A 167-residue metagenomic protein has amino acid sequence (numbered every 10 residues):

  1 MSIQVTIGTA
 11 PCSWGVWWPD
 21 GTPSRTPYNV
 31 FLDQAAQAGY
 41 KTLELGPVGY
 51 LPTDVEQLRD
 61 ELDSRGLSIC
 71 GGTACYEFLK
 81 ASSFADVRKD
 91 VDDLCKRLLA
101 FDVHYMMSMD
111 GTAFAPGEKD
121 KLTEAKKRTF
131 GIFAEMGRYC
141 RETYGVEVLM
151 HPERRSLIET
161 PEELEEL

Functional and structural regions predicted by a protein language model:
M1-V103, E124-E135, C140-E142: N-terminal pre-domain/capping segments
L51-P52, L79-K80, A113-A115, R154-I158: Short, small-residue-enriched loops and turns at beta-alpha junctions that line or gate enzyme active sites
D54-R59, S156-L167: Distinct, well-ordered alpha-helical segments
L98-T123, T143-E153: Active-site groove signature of glycoside hydrolases
R141, G145-V146, E162-E166: Short helix-capping and hinge/turn segments at secondary-structure transitions, especially at repeat and domain
